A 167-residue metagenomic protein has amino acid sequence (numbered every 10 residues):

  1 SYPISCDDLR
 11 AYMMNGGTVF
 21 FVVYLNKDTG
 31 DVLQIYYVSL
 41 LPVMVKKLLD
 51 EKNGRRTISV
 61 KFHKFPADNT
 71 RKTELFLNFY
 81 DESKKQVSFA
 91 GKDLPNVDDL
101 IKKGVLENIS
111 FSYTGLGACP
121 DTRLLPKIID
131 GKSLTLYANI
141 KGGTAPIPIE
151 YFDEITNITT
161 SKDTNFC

Functional and structural regions predicted by a protein language model:
S1-D50: A broadly used, surface-exposed interaction patch
K52-S59: E2/UBC-UEV (E2-variant) core
F62-C167: Charge-rich interaction segments
